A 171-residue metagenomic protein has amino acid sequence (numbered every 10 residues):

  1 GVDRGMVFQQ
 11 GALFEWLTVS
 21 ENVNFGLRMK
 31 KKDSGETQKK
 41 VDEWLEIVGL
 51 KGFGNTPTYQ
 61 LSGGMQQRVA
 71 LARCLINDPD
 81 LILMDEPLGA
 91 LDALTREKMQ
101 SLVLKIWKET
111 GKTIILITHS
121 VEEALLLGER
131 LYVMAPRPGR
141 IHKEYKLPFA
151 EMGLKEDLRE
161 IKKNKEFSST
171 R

Functional and structural regions predicted by a protein language model:
L17-N24: Short coil-to-helix segment of the ABC ATPase nucleotide-binding domain corresponding to the Q-loop/switch region
N24, G35-F53, K105: Conserved ABC ATPase "signature" region
T56-Y59, N77: Conserved signature/switch motifs of ABC ATPase nucleotide-binding domains
L71: Hydrophobic anchor residue at the start of the ABC signature
I82-D85: Catalytic Walker B motif of ABC-type/P-loop ATPase nucleotide-binding domains
R96-T110: Helical segment within the ABC ATPase nucleotide-binding domain
G111-I117: Conserved H-loop
